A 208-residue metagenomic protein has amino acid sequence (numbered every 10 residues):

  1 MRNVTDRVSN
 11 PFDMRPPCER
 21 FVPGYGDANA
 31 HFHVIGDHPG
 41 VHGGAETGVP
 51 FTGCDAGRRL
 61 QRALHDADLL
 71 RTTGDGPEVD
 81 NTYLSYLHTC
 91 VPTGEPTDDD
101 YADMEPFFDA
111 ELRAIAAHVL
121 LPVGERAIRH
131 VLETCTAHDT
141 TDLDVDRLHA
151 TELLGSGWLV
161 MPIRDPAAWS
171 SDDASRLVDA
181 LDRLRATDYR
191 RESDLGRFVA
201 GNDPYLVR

Functional and structural regions predicted by a protein language model:
M1-R208: A polyanion-binding, active-site-adjacent surface
